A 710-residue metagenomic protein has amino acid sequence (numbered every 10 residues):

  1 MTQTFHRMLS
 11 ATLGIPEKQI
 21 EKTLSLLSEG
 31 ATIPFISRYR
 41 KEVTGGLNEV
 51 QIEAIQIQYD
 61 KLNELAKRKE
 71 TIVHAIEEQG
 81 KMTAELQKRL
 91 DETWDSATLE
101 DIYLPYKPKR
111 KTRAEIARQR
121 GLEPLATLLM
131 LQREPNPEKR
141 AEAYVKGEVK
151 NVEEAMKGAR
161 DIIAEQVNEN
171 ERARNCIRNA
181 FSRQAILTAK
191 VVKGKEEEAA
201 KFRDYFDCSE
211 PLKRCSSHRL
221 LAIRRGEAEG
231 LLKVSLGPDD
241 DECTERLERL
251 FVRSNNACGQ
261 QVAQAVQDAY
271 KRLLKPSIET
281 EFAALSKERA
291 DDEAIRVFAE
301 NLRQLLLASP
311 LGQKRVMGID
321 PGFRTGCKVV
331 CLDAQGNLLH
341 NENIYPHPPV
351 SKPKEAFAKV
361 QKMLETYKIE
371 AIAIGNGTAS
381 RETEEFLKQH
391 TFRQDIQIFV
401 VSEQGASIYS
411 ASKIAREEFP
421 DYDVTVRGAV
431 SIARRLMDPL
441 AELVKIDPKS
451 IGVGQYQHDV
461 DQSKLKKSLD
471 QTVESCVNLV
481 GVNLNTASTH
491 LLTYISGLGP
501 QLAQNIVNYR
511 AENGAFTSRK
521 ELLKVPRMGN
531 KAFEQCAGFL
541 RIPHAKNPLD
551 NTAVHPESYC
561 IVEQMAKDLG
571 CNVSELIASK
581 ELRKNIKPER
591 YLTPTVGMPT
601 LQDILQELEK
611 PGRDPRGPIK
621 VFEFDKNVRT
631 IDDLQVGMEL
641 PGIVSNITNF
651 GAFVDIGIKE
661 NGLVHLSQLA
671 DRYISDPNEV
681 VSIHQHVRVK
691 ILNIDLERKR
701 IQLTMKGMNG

Functional and structural regions predicted by a protein language model:
M1-E21, S28: Generic start-of-chain signal for non-secretory N-termini
T2-F5, N63-K81, D91, E417-A515 (+4 more regions): Long, highly charged, low-complexity intrinsically disordered interaction regions that mediate electrostatic DNA/RNA
S25-S28, P105, I116-Q119, A222-G226 (+16 more regions): Replace "in large, NTP-powered and nucleic-acid-processing enzymes" with "in large, NTP-powered factors and other
Y39-K41, M130, D239, P321 (+11 more regions): Short, ordered loop/turn segments at secondary-structure junctions
Q51-A54, K61, L65-A75, Q79-G318 (+2 more regions): Duplex nucleic acid-engaging cores and interfaces of nucleic-acid transaction enzymes
A75, R89, L99-I102, G226-D239 (+3 more regions): Structured, non-catalytic alpha/beta "coupling" segments that mediate domain-domain communication and provide generic
N179-I186, I319-F323, G377-E382, V401-I408 (+5 more regions): A glycine-rich phosphate-binding loop feature that marks nucleotide/adenosyl-phosphate handling sites
I542-G710: Single-stranded RNA-binding regions, centering on S1/OB-family and related RNA-binding modules
